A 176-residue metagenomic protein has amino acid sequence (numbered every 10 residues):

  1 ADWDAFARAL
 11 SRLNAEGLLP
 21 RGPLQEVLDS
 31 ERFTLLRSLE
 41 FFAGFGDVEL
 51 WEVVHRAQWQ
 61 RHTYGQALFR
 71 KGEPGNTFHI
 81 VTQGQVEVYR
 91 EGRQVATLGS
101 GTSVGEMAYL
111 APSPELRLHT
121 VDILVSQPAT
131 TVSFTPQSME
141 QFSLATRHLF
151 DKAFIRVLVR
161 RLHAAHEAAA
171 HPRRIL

Functional and structural regions predicted by a protein language model:
A1-L176: Cytosolic regulatory regions built on CNB/CRP/Popeye-like sensor folds
